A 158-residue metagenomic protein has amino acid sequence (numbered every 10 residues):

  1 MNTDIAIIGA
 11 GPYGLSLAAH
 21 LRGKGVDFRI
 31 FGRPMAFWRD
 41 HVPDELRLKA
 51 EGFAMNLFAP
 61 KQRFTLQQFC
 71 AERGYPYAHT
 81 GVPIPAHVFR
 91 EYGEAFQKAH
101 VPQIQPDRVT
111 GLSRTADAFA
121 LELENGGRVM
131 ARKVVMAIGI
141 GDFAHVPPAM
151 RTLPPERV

Functional and structural regions predicted by a protein language model:
N2-I30: N-terminal Rossmann-like FAD-binding beta1-loop-alpha1 element of flavoenzymes
A6-I8, V109, R128-D142: Short hydrophobic core segments
Y13, A36, G141: Conserved Rossmann-like nucleotide-cofactor binding loop
F31-H87: Glycine-rich active-site loop/strand segments that organize a redox cofactor
P85, I138-V158: Glycine-rich dinucleotide-binding loop and its adjacent helix/turn
A86-I104, G141-A144: Helical element adjacent to the flavin cofactor pocket in flavoenzyme catalytic cores
Q105-F119: A conserved short coil-to-beta-strand element within the FAD-binding core of flavoproteins
E124-G126: Glycine-centered tight beta-turn/hairpin loop motif at sheet-sheet or coil-to-beta transitions
